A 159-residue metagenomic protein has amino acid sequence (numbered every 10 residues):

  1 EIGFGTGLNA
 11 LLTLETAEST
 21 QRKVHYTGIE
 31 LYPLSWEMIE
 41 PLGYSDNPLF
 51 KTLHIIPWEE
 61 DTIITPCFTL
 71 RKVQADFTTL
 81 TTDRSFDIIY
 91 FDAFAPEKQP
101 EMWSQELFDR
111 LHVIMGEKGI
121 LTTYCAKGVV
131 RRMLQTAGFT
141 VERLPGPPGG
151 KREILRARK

Functional and structural regions predicted by a protein language model:
E1-I56: SAM cofactor-binding core of SAM-dependent methyltransferases, primarily the Rossmann-like beta-alpha-beta module
E30-L31, W103, A126, G146: Short beta->alpha hinge that forms the Motif I/post-I loop of the SAM-binding pocket
M38-D83: S-adenosyl-L-methionine
D87-M102: A short SAM/SAH-binding and catalytic strip from SAM-dependent methyltransferases
I88-Y90, E117-C125: Conserved beta-strand signature within the Rossmann-like core of class I S-adenosyl-L-methionine
E101-K118: A short glycine-rich, Lys/Arg-flanked "PGG" loop and its adjoining helix->strand segment in the class I
K127-K159: Class I S-adenosyl-L-methionine
